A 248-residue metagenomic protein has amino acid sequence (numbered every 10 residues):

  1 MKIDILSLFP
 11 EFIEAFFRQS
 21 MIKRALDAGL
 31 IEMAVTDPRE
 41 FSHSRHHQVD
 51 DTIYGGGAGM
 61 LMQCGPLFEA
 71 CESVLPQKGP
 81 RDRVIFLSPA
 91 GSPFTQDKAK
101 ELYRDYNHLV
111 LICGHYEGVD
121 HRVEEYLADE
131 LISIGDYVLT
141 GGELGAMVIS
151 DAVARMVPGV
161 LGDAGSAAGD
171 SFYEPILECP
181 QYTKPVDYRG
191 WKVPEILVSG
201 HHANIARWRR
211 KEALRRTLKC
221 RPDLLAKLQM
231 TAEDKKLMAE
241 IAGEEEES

Functional and structural regions predicted by a protein language model:
M1, P185-S248: SAM-dependent methyltransferases
M1-V74, A203-L224: N-terminal nucleotide/polyanion-binding subdomain common to many enzyme families
D4-L6, A34-T36, I85, L109-V110 (+1 more regions): Hydrophobic/aromatic beta-strand patches that form the interior of the parallel beta-sheet core in alpha/beta enzyme
S20-R24, K100-R104, Y126: Short, solvent-exposed amphipathic alpha-helical segments in soluble enzyme and RNA/protein-processing domains
P38-F41, H115-V119: Short glycine-enriched loops at secondary-structure junctions
C64-H115, H121, P158: S-adenosyl-L-methionine/SAH cofactor-binding core of RNA-modifying enzymes
V119, V123-D170: Structured adenosyl-cofactor binding patch, chiefly the S-adenosyl-L-methionine
L144, M156-I196: Internal, active-site/partner-interface "lid" segment
